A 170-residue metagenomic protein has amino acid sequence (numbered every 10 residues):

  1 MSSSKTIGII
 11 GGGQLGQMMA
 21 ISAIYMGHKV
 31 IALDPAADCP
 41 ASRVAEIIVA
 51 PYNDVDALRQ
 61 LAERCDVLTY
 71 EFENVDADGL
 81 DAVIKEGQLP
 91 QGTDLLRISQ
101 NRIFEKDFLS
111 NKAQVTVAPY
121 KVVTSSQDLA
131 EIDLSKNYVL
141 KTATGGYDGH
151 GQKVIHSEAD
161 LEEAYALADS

Functional and structural regions predicted by a protein language model:
M1-Q100, F104-D107: ATP-binding N-terminal substructure of ATP-dependent carboxylate-amine bond-forming enzymes
I47-Y52, K121-S125, V154-H156: Short acidic-hydrophobic, aromatic-tinged amphipathic segments that line or gate anion-handling sites
V55-R59, E63, D81, S126-A130 (+2 more regions): Amphipathic, non-transmembrane alpha-helical secondary structure
Y70, L89-Q91, P119-V122, L140: General beta-strand structural signal in soluble alpha/beta enzymes
Q88, L109-V115, K141-G149: Acidic/polar active-site rim loop that often engages polyanionic ligands
T93-Q100, K121-D128, G145: Short, glycine/charge-rich beta-strand/loop segments that flank catalytic centers and engage negatively charged groups
I103-N137: Anion-binding (especially nucleotide phosphate/pyrophosphate-binding) glycine-rich loop and adjoining beta-alpha core
V115-A118, Y138-L140, K153-S170: Conserved ATP-binding module of the ATP-grasp superfamily
